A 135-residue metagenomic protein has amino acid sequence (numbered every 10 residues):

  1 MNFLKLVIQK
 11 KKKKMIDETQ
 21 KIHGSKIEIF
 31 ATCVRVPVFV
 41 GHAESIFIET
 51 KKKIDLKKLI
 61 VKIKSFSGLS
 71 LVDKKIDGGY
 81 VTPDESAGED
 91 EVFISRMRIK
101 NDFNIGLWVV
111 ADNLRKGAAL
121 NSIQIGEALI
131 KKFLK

Functional and structural regions predicted by a protein language model:
M1-K62: Active-site-lining helix/loop region of Rossmann-like oxidoreductase modules
K5, V36-G41, L71-D73, I94-I99 (+1 more regions): Generic structural "secondary-structure junction" signal
E18, I22, F66-L69, L129-K132: Change "in soluble alpha/beta enzymes" to "in soluble alpha/beta proteins
I29-F30, V72-K75: Flexible, glycine/charged-enriched surface loops at secondary-structure junctions
E49-K51, K64, T82-K135: C-terminal helical cap and adjacent loop that interface with cofactors, partners, or active-site loops
K58, I63-V72: A common structural junction motif
K74-P83: Glycine-rich active-site loop/lid that clamps phosphate-bearing ligands
